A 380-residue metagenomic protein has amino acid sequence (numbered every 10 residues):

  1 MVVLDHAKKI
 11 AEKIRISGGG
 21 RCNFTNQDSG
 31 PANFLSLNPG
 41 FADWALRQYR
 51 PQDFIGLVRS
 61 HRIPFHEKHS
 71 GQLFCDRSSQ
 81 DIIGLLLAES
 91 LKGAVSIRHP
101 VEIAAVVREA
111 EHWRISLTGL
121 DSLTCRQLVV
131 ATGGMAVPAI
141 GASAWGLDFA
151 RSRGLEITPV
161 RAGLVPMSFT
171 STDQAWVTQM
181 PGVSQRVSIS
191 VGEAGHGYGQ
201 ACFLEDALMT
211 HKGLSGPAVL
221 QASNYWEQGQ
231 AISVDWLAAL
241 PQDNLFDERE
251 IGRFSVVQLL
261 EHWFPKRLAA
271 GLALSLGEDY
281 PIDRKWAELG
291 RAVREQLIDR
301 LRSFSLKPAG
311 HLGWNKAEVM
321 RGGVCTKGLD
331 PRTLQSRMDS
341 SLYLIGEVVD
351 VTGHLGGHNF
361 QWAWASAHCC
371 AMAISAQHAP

Functional and structural regions predicted by a protein language model:
V2-L4, I103, S122-A142, A150-R151 (+3 more regions): Short hydrophobic core segments
K8-I10, R15-I16, T25-P31, P64 (+2 more regions): An anion/pyrophosphate-binding glycine-rich loop and adjacent beta-alpha core in soluble alpha-beta enzymes
G19-H69: Glycine-rich active-site loop/strand segments that organize a redox cofactor
A42-R50, H69-A88, R98, V137-A142 (+2 more regions): Short beta-strand to alpha-helix junction loop
L91-I103, E156: A conserved beta-strand/loop element that lines the FAD pocket in flavoprotein oxidoreductases
H99, L274-T352: A glycine-rich dinucleotide-binding beta-alpha-beta segment and adjacent secondary-structure elements that constitute
H99-W113, V165: A conserved short coil-to-beta-strand element within the FAD-binding core of flavoproteins
G134-R153, V351-P380: A conserved FAD-binding loop/helix module that cradles the flavin
